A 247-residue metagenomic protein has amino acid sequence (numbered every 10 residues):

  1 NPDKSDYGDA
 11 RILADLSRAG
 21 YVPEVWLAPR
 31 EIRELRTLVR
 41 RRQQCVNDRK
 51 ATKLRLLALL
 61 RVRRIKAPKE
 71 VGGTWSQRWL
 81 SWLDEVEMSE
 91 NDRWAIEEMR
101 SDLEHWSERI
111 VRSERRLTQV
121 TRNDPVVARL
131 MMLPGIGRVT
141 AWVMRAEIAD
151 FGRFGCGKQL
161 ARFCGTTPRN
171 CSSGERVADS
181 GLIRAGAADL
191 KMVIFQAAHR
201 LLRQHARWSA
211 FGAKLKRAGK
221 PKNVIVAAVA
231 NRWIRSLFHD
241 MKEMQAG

Functional and structural regions predicted by a protein language model:
N1-R33, T37, Q44, W79-D84 (+2 more regions): Short alpha-helix plus adjacent loop in nuclease-associated cores
D3, A28, K69, G73 (+5 more regions): Conserved phosphate/pyrophosphate-binding and hydrolysis machinery centered on Walker-type P-loop NTPases, extending
S5, R129-M132, R138-A218, K222: Phosphate-backbone recognition surface of nucleic-acid-processing proteins
L27-A28, A58-R61, K69-W75, L117 (+4 more regions): Short coil/turn segments at secondary-structure boundaries
R40-R129: Glycine-rich, often acidic, oxyanion-interacting loops/wings at catalytic, nucleic-acid, or phospho-protein interfaces
L59, E147, V193, A197 (+1 more regions): Amphipathic alpha-helical segments in well-ordered regions
R217-G247: Basic, amphipathic alpha-helical segments enriched in Lys/Arg and hydrophobic/aromatic residues
